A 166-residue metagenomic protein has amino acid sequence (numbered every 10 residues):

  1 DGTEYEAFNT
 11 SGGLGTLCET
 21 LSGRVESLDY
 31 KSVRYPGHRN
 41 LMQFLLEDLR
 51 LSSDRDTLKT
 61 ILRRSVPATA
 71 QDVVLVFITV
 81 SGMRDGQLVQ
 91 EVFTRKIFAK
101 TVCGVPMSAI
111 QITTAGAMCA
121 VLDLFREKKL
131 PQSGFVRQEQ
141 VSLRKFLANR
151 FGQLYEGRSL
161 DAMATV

Functional and structural regions predicted by a protein language model:
D1-V166: C-terminal catalytic/substrate-binding lobe primarily of soluble NAD(P)-dependent oxidoreductases
